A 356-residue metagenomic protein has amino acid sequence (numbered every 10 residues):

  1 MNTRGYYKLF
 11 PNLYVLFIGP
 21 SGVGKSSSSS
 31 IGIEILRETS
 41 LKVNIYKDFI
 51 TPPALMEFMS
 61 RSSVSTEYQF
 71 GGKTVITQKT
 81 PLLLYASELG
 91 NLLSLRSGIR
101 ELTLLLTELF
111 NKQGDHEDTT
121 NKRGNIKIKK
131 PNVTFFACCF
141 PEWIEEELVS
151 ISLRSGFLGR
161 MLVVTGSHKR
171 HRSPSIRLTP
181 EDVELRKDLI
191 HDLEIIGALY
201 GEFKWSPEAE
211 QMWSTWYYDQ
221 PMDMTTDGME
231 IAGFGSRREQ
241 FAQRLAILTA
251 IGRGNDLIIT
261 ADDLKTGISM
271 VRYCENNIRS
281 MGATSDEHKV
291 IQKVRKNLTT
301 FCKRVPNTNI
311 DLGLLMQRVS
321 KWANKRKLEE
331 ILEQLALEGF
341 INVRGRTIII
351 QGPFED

Functional and structural regions predicted by a protein language model:
M1-D356: Phosphate-handling catalytic cores of nucleic-acid transaction enzymes
